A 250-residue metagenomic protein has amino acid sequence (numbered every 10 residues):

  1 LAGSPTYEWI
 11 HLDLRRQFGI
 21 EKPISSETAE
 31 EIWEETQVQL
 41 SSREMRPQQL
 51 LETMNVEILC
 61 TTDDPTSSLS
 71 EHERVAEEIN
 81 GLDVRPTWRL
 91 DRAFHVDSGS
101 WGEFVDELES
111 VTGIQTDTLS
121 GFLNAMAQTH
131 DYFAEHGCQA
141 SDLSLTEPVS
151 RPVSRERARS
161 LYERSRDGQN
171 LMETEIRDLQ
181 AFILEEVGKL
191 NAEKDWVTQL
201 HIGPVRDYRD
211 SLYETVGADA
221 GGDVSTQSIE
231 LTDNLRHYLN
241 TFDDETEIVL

Functional and structural regions predicted by a protein language model:
L1-K194, T246-L250: Metal-cofactor-binding active-site regions of metalloenzymes
N170-L250: Long, well-ordered mid-to-C-terminal structural blocks that present hydrophobic/aromatic surfaces
